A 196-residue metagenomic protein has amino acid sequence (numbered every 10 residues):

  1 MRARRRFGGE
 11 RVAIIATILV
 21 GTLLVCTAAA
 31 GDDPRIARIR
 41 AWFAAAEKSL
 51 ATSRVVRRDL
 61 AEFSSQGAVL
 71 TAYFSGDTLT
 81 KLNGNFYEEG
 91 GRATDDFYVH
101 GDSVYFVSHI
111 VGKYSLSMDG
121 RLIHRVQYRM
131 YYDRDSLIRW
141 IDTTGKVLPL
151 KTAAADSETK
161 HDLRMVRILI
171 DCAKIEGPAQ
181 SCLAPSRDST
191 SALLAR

Functional and structural regions predicted by a protein language model:
M1-E10: N-terminal secretory signal peptides that target proteins for export/translocation
A13-L24: Bacterial N-terminal signal peptides
L23-D33: Bacterial Sec-dependent signal peptides at the C-terminal "C-region" and cleavage site
G31-G67, S117-R196: Long terminal segments
V69-A72, T94-Y98, V126-Y131: Hydrophobic/aromatic beta-strand elements that line small-molecule binding cavities or substrate pockets in beta-rich
K81-Y87: Short, recurring structural edge motifs at helix starts
L82, V107-H109, W140: Beta-strand-dense domains in secreted/periplasmic systems and polymorphic toxin scaffolds
Y87-S108: Mid-length scaffold segments of soluble, non-membrane domains
